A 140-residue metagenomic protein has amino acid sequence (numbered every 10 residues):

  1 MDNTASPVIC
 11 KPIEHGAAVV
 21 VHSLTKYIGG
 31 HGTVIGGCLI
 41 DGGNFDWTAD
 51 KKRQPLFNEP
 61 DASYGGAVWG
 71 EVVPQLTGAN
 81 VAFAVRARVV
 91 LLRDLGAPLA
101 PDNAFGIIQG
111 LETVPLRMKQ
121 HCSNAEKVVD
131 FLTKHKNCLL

Functional and structural regions predicted by a protein language model:
M1-K134: Conserved PLP-enzyme active-site core in the AAT-like
N137-L140: A compositional/biophysical signature of low hydrophobicity enriched in polar/charged and small residues
